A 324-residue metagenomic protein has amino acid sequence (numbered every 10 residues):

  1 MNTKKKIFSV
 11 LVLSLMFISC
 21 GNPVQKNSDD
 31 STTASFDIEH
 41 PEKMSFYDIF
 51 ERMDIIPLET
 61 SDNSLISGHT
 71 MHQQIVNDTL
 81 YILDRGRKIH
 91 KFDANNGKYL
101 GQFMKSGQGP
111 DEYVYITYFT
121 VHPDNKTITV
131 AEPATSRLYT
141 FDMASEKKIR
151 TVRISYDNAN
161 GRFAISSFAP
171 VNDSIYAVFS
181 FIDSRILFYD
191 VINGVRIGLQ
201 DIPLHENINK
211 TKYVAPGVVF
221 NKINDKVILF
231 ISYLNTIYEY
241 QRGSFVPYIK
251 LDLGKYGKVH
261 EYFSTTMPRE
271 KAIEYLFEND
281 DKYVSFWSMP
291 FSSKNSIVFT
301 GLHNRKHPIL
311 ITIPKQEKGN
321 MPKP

Functional and structural regions predicted by a protein language model:
I18-S19: C-terminal motif of bacterial Sec signal peptides marking the signal peptidase cleavage site
Q25-P57: Blade/loop signatures of beta-propeller domains
S35, T79-D84, K126-E132, D173-S180 (+3 more regions): Short beta-strand elements that form the blades of beta-propeller/WD-repeat-like and other beta-sheet-rich scaffold
M53-G86: Beta-strand-rich domains and repeat architectures in extracellular enzymes and scaffolds, especially beta-propellers
T60-N63, K98-N125, E132-P133, Y156-N158: Blade-loop segments of beta-propeller domains
M71-Q74, Y118-P123, I165-V171, Y213-D225 (+1 more regions): Structural signature of eukaryotic scaffold interfaces centered on beta-propeller domains
D93-N96, D142-E146, D190-G194, Q241-S244 (+1 more regions): Short loop/turn segments that connect beta-strands within beta-propeller blades
E132-S184, G198-N209: Asp-box/WD-like beta-propeller blade repeats and closely related beta-sheet repeat scaffolds
